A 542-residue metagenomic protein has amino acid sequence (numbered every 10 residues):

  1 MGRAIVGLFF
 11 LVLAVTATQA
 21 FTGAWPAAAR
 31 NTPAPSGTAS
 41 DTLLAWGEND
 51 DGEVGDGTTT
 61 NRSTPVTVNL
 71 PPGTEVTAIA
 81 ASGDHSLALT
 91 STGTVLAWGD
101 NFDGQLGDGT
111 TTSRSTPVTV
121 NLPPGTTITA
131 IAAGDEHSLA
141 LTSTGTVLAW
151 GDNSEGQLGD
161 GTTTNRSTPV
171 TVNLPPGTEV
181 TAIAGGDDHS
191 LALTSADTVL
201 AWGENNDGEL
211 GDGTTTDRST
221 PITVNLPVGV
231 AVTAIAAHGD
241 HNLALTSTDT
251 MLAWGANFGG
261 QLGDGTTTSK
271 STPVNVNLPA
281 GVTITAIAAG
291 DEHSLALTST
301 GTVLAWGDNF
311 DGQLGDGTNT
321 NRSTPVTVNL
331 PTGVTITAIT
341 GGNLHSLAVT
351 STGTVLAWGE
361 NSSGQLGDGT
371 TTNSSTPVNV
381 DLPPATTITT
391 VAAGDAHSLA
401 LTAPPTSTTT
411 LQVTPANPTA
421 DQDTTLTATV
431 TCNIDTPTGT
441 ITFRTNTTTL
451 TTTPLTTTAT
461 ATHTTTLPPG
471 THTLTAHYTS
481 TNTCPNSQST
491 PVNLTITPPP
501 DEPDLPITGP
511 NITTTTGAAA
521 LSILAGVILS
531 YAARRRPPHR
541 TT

Functional and structural regions predicted by a protein language model:
M1-T38, T514-A519, A525-T542: Sec-dependent, cleavable N-terminal signal peptides
L44-S63, G99-S115, G151-S167, L200-T220 (+3 more regions): Short glycine/serine- and acidic-residue-enriched loop/turn motifs that recur at repeat junctions
A45, H85-A88, A97, H137-A140 (+13 more regions): Conserved core positions of repeat-based scaffolds
P65-V66, P117, P169, P221-I222 (+2 more regions): Terminal edge beta-strands and adjacent linker/stalk segments of extracellular immunoglobulin-superfamily beta-sandwich
E75-A78, S91-T94, P124-A130, S143-T146 (+11 more regions): Tandem repeat domain/solenoid detector
T389-P404: Blade-level signature of beta-propeller repeat domains, shared across WD40, Kelch, NHL, RCC1 and BNR/Asp-box propellers
P404-T542: Solvent-exposed beta-strand/loop surfaces, strongest in extracytoplasmic domains of secreted and cell-surface proteins
